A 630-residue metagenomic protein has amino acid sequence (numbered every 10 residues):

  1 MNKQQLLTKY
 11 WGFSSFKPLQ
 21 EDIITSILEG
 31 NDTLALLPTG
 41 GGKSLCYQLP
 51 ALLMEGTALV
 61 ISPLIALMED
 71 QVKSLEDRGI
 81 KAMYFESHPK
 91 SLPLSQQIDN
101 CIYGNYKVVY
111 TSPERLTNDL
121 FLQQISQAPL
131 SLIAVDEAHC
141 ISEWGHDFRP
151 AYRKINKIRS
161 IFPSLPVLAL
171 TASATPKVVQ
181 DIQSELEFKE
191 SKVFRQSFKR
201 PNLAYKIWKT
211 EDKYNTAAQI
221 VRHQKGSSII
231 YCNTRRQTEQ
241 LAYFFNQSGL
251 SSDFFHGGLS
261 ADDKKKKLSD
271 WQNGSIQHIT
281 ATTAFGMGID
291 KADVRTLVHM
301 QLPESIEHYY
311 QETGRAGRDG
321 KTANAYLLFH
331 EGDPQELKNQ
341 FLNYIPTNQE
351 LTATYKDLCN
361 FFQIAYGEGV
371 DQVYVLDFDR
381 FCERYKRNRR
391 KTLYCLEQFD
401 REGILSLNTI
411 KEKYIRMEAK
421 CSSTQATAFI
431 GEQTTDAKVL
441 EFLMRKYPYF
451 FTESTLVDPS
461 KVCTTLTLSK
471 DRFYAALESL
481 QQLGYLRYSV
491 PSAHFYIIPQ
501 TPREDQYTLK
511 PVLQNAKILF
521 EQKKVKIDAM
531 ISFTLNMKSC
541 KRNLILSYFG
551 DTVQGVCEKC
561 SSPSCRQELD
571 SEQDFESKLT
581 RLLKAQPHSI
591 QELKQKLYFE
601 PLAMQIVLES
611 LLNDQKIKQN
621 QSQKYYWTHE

Functional and structural regions predicted by a protein language model:
N2-Y10, S14-P18, D22-S44, A51-M54 (+3 more regions): Helicase motor core with emphasis on the C-terminal RecA-like subdomain
T347-T501, T508-E609, D614-Q619, K624-T628: C-terminal accessory/connector segments of nucleic-acid motor ATPases
